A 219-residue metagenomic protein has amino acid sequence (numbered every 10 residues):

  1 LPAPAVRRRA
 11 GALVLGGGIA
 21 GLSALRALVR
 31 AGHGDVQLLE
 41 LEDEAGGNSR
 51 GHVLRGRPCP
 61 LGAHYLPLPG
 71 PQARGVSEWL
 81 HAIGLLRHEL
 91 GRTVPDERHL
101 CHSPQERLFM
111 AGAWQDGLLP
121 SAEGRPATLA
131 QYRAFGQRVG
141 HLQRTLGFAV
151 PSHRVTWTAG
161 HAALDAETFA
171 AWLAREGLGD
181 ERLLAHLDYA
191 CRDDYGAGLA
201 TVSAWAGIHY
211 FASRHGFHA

Functional and structural regions predicted by a protein language model:
L1-A12, R30-A31: Extreme N-terminal leader/targeting segments of oxidoreductases
A12-V14, V36: Conserved hydrophobic helix-helix packing surfaces used for dimerization/oligomerization
G16-I19: Glycine-rich Rossmann-fold phosphate-binding loop(s) that bind the pyrophosphate of adenine dinucleotide cofactors
R26, N48-G51, S77, L119-P120: Short, solvent-exposed loop/turn and secondary-structure capping segments
V29-R55: Glycine-rich FAD pyrophosphate-binding loop
G46-G75, T145-A149, V155-T158, Y210-G216: Glycine-rich active-site loop/strand segments that organize a redox cofactor
R57-L142: Dinucleotide-binding Rossmann-like beta1-alpha1 core, especially the glycine-rich loop that anchors the ADP
G147-A219: Active-site/ligand-binding neighborhood in enzyme catalytic cores
